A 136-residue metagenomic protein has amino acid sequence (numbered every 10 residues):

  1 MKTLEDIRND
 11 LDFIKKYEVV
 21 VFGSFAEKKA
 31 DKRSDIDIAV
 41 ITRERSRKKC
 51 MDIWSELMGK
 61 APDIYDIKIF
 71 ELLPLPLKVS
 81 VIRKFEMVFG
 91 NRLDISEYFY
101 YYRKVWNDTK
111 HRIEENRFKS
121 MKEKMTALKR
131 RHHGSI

Functional and structural regions predicted by a protein language model:
M1-E18, A26-K28, R43-I136: Catalytic core of pol beta-like nucleotidyltransferases
F22-S34: Short edge beta-strands and adjacent turn/loop segments
D37-V40: Short beta-strand->loop micro-motif that forms the acidic, two-metal-ion catalytic signature in nucleotide-processing
